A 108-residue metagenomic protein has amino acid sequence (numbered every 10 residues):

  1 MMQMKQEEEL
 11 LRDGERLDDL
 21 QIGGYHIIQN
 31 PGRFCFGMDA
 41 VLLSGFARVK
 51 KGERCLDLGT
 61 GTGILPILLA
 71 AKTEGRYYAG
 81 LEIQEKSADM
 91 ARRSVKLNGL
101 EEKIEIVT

Functional and structural regions predicted by a protein language model:
M1-Q6: Short, basic/low-complexity N-terminal boundary segments at the transition from targeting/disordered tails
E7-K51: Class I SAM-dependent transferase core
G45-T108: Conserved SAM/SAH cofactor-binding pocket of Class I
